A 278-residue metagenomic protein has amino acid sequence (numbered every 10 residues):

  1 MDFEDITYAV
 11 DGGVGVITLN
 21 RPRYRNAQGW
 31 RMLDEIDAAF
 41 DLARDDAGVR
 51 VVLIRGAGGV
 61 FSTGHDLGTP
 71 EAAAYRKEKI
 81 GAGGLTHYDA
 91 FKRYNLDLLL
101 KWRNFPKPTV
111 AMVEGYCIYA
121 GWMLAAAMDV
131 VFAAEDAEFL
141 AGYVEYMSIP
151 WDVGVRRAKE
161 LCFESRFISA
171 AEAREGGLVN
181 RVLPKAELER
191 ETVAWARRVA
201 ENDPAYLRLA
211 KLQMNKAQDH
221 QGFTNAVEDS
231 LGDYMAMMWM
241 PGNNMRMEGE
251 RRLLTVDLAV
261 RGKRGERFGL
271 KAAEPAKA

Functional and structural regions predicted by a protein language model:
M1-A57, A278: Conserved CoA-thioester-binding segment of acyl-CoA-metabolizing enzymes
M1-D11, S169-A170, R190, A194-R197 (+1 more regions): C-terminal alpha-helix plus adjacent terminal tail
I17, R21, E35-I36, I54 (+5 more regions): Terminal peptide-recognition signature
P22-R23, G59, M147, K159: Glycine-centered loop/turn positions within well-structured domains that cap or flank conserved ligand/cofactor-binding
Y24, G56-D97, C117, V256-D257: Glycine- (often His-adjacent) and acidic-residue-rich active-site loop that binds/positions the CoA thioester
M32-E35, Y94, L188, S230: Hydrophobic alpha-helical membrane-association signature
L33-E35, G68-A72, I149: Glycine-rich, phosphate-binding/catalytic loops in enzymes
L100-L207: Crotonase-fold acyl-CoA enzyme core
